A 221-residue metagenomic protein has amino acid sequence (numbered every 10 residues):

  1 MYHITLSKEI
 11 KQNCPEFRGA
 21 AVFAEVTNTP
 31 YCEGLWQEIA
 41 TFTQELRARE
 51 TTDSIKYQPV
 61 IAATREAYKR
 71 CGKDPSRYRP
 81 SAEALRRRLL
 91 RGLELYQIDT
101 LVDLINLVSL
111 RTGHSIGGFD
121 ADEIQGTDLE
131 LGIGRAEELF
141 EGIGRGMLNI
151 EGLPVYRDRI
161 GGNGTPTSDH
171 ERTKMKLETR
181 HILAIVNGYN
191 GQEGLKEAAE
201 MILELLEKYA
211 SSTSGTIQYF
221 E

Functional and structural regions predicted by a protein language model:
M1-E221: Charge-biased, low-complexity intrinsically disordered regions
